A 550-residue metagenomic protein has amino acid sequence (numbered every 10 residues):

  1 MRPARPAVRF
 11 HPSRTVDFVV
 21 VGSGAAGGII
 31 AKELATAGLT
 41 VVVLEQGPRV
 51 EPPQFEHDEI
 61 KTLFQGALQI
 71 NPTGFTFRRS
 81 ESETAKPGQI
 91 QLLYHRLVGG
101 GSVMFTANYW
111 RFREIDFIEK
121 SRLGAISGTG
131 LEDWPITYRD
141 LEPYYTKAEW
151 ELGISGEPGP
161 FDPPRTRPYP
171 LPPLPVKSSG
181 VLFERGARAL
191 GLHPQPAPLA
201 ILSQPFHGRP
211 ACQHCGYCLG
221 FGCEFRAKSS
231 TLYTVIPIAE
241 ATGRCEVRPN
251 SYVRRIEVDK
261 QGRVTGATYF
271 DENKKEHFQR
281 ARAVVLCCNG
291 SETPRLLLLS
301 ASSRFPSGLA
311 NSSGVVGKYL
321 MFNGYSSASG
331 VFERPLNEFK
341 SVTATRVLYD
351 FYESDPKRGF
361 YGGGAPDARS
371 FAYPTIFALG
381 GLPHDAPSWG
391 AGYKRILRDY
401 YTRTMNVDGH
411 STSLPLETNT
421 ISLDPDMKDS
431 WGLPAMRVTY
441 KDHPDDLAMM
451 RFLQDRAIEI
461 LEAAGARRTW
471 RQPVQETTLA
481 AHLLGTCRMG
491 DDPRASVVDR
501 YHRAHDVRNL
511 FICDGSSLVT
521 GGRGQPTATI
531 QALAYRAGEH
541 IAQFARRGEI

Functional and structural regions predicted by a protein language model:
M1-F18, T36-A37, Y535, Q543-I550: Extreme N-terminal leader/targeting segments of oxidoreductases
F18-V43: N-terminal Rossmann-like FAD-binding beta1-loop-alpha1 element of flavoenzymes
E33-T36, T40, G47-E59, A241-T242 (+6 more regions): Glycine-rich loop(s) and the adjacent beta-strand/alpha-helix scaffold that form part
L39, Q46-R111, Y138-K147, G180-R188: N-terminal FAD cofactor-binding segment of flavoenzymes
A67, E81, A85-G88, R122-Y252 (+1 more regions): Conserved redox-cofactor binding core of oxidoreductases
E81, A85-L93, V98-G101, F105 (+7 more regions): FAD cofactor-binding and catalytic pocket of flavoenzymes
P196-A200, A211-C218, R254-V258, T402-S413 (+3 more regions): A glycine-rich dinucleotide-binding beta-alpha-beta segment and adjacent secondary-structure elements that constitute
T520-G538: A conserved FAD-binding loop/helix module that cradles the flavin
